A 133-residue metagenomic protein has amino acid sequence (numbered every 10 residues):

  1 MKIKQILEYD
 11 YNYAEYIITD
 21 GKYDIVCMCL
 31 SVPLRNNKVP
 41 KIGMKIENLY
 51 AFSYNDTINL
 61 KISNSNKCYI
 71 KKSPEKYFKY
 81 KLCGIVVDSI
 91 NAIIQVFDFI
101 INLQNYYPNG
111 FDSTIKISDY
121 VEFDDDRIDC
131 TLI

Functional and structural regions predicted by a protein language model:
M1-K4, D20-I25, D56-S63, Y69-K72 (+1 more regions): Short linear motifs at secondary-structure transitions and domain/linker junctions
M1-Y11, K67-A92, D119-F123: Structural detector for short beta-strands of small beta-barrel domains
I6-Y9, G21, S53-N55, S89 (+2 more regions): Generic structural motif
A14-T19, N91-Q95: Short polybasic amphipathic segments
E15-N64: Acidic (E/D-rich), amphipathic helical modules within compact regulatory domains
G21-P40, F97-D129: Beta-strand/loop nucleic-acid-binding surfaces
L49-K79, F123-I133: OB-fold/S1-family single-stranded nucleic acid-binding modules
Y54-N66, L82-N105: Generic hydrophobic segment detector
